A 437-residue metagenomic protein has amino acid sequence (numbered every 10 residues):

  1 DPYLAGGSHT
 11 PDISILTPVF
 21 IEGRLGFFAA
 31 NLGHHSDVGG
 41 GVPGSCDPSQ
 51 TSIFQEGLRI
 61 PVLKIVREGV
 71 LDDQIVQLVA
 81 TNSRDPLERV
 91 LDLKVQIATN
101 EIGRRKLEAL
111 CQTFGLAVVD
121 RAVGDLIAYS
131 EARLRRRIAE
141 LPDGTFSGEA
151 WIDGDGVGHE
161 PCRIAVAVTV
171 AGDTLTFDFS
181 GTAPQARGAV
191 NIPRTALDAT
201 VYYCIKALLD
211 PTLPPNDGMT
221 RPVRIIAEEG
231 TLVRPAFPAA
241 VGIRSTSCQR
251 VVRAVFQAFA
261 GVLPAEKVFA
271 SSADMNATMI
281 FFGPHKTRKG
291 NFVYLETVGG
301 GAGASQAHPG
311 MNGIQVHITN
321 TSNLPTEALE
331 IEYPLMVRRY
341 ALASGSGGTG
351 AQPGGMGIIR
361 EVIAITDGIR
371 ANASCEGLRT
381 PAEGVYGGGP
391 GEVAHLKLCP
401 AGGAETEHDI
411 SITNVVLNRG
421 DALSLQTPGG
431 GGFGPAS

Functional and structural regions predicted by a protein language model:
D1-S437: Glycine/proline-enriched, intrinsically flexible loops and inter-domain linkers
